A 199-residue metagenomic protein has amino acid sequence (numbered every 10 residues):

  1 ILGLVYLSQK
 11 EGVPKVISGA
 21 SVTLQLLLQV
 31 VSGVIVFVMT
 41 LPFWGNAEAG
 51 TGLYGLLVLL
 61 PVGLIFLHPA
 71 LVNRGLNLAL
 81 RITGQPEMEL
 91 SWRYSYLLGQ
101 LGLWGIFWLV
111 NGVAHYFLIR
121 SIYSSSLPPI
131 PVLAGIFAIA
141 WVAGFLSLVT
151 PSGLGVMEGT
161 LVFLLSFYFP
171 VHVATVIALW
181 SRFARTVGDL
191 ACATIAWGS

Functional and structural regions predicted by a protein language model:
I1, Q9-L26, P170-W180: Membrane-interface alpha-helices at helix entry/exit sites of multi-pass transporters
I1-L2, L26-V38, F66: Mid-bilayer segments of alpha-helical transmembrane spans in multi-pass integral membrane proteins that mediate
I1-L4, A143-V162: Transmembrane helix boundary and interhelical junction motifs in multipass membrane proteins
V5-Y6, Y116-R120, F163: Transmembrane alpha-helix boundary and packing residues in multipass membrane permease domains and related
K10-E11, S121, L164, Y168: Helix-to-coil boundary motifs at intracellular loop junctions of multi-pass secondary transporters
T23-S32, Q100-F107: Select subsegments of transmembrane alpha-helices in polytopic membrane proteins, especially boundary-proximal
L41-F145, P170-S199: Predominantly cytoplasmic-facing regulatory/coupling regions of multi-pass membrane proteins
T160-A174: Short, membrane-exposed interhelical loops at transmembrane-helix boundaries
